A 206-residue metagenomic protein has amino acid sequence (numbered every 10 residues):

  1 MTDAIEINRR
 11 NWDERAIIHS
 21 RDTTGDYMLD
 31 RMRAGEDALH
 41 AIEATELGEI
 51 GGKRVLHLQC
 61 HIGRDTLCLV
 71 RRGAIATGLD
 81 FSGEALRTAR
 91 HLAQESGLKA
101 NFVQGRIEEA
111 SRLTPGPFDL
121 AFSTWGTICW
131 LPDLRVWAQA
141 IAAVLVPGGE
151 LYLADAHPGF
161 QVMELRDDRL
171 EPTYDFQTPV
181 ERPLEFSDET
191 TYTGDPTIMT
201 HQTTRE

Functional and structural regions predicted by a protein language model:
M1-D26: N-terminal, positively charged/glycine-rich alpha-helical extensions of SAM-dependent methyltransferases
T24-K53: Conserved alpha-helix/loop element of class I SAM-dependent methyltransferases that forms part of the SAM/SAH-binding
R54-A110: Class I SAM-dependent methyltransferase SAM/SAH-binding core
R112-A121: A short acidic, Gly/Pro-enriched loop at the edge of an enzyme's catalytic core that lines a small-molecule cofactor
S123-W125, A154: Residues lining the SAM
R135-E150: A short glycine-rich, Lys/Arg-flanked "PGG" loop and its adjoining helix->strand segment in the class I
E150-E189: Conserved class I S-adenosyl-L-methionine
M199-E206: Short alpha-helix
